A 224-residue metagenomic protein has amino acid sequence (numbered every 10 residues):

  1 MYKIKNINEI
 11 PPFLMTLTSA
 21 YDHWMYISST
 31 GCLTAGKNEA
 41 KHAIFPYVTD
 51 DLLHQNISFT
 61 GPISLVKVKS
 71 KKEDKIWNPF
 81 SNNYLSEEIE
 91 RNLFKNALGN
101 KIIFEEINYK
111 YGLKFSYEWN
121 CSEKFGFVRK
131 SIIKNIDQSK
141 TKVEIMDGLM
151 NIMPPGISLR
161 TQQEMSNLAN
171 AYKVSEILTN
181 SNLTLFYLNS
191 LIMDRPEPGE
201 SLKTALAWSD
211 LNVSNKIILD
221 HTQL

Functional and structural regions predicted by a protein language model:
M1-L224: Anionic coordination/interaction segments
